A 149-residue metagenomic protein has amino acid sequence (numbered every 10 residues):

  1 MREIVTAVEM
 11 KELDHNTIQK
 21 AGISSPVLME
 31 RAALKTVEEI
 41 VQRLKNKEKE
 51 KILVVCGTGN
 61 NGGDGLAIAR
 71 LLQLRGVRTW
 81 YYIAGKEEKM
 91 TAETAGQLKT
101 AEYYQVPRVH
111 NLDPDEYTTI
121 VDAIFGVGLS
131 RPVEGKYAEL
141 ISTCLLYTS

Functional and structural regions predicted by a protein language model:
M1-K45: Positively charged, low-complexity intrinsically disordered leader regions
N46-E50: Short helix-loop-beta connector
K51-L53, T119: Structural motif
V55-G57: Glycine/charge-rich, flexible interdomain linkers and switch-proximal surface loops that mediate coupling
N60-I68: Short glycine/serine/threonine-rich phosphate/pyrophosphate-binding segments that cradle anionic phosphate groups
A67-G135, I141: N-terminal small/polar loop signature for handling phosphorylated ligands or for N-terminal nucleophile
Y147-T148: Conserved small/polar residues in nucleotide/adenosyl-binding loops
